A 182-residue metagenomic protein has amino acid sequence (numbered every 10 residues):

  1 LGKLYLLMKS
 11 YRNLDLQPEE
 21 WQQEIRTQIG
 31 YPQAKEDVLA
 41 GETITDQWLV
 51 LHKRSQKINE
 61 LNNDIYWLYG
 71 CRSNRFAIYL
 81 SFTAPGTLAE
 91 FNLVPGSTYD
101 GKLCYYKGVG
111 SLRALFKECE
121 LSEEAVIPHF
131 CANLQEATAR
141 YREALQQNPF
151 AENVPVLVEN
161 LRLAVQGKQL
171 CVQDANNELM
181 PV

Functional and structural regions predicted by a protein language model:
L1-T87: Long, internal scaffold/assembly segments composed of regular secondary structure
K53, N59, D64-V182: Accessory, solvent-exposed terminal regions and/or long lumenal/extracellular loops of proteins
